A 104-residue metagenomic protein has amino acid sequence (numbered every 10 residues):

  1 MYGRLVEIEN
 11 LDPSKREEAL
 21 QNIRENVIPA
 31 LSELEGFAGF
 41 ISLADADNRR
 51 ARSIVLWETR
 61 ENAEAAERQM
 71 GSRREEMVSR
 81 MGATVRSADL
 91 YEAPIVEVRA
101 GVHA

Functional and structural regions predicted by a protein language model:
M1-R52, E58-S72, S79-A104: Short S/T/G/P-rich N-terminal loop/turn motif that feeds into the first structured element of a domain
